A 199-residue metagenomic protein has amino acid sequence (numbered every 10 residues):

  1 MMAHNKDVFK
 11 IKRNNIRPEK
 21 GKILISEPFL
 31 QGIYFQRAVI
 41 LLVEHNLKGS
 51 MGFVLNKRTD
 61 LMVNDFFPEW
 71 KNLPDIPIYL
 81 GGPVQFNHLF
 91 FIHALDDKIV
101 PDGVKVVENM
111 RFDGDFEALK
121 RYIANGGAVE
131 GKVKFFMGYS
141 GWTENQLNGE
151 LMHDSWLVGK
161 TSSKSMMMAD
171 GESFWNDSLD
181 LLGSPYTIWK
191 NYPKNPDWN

Functional and structural regions predicted by a protein language model:
M2-F136, S140-N199: A short aromatic-anchored loop/beta-hairpin motif
